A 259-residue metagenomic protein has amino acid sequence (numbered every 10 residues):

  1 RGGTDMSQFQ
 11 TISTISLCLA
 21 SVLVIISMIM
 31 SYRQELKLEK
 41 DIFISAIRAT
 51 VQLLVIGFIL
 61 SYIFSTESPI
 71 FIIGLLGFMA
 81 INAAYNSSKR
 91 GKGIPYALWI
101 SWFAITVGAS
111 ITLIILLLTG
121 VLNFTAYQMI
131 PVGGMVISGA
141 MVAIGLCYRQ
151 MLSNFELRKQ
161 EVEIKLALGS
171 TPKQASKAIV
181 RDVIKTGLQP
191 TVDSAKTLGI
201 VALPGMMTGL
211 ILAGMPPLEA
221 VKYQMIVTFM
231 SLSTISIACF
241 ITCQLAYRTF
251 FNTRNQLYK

Functional and structural regions predicted by a protein language model:
R1-M6: Short, Lys/Arg-enriched N-terminal segments with co-localized hydrophobic residues within the first ~10-30 amino acids
I12, S16-A20, F71, G93-C147: Loop-to-helix entry region at the N-terminal start of transmembrane alpha-helices in multi-pass membrane transporters
M28-K40, N82-G93: C-terminal ends of transmembrane helices
K37-L76: Loop-to-helix transition at the N-terminal end of transmembrane alpha-helices
Q150-V183: Short cytoplasmic-facing helical segments at TM-TM junctions of multi-pass membrane proteins
K173-V201: Transmembrane alpha-helices
D193-L218, K222, A238: Non-cytoplasmic
L218-Y247: Hydrophobic alpha-helical transmembrane segments of polytopic membrane proteins
